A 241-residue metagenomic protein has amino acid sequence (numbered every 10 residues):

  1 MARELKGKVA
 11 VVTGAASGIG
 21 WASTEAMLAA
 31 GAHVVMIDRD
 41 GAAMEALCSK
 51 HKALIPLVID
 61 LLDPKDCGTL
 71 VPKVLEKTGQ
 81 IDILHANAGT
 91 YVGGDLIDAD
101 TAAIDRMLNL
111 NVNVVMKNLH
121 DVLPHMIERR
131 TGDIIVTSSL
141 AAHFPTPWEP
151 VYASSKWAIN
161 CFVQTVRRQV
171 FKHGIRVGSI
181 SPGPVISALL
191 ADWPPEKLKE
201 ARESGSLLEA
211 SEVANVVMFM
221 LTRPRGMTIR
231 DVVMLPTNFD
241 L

Functional and structural regions predicted by a protein language model:
A16-S17: Conserved glycine-rich cofactor-binding loop
A32-A46: Conserved glycine-rich Rossmann-like NAD(P)H-binding loop of the short-chain dehydrogenase/reductase
G41, I59-T69, T101: The beta1-alpha1 cofactor-binding region of Rossmann-like NAD(H)/NADP(H)-dependent oxidoreductases
D95-L96, A103-L108: Substrate-binding pocket helix/loop in short-chain dehydrogenase/reductase
L119, S155: Active-site helix of classical SDR
S139: Residue(s) in the substrate-gating loop at a strand-loop-helix junction that position the organic substrate next
S179-I180, E200-L241: C-terminal helical subdomain
